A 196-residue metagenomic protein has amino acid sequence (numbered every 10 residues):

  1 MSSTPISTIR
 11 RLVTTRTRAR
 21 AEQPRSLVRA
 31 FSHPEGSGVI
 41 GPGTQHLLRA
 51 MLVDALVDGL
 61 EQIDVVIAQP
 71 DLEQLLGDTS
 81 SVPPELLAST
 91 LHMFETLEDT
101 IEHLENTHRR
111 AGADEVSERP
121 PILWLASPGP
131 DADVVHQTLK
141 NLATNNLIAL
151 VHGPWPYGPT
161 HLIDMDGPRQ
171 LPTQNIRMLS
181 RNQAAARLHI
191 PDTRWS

Functional and structural regions predicted by a protein language model:
M1-L48: Extreme N-terminal leader/targeting regions
R29-S196: ATP/nucleotide-binding catalytic cores
